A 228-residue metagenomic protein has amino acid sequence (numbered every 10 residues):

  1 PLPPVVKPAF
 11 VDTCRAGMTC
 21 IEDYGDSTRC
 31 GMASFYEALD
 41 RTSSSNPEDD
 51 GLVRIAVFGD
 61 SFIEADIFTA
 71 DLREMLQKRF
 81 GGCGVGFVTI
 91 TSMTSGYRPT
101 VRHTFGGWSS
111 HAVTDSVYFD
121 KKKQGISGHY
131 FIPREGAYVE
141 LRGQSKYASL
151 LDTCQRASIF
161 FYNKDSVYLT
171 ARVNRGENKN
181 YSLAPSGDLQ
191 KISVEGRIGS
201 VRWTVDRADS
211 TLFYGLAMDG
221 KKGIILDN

Functional and structural regions predicted by a protein language model:
P1-F58, F62-N228: N-terminal secretory targeting modules
